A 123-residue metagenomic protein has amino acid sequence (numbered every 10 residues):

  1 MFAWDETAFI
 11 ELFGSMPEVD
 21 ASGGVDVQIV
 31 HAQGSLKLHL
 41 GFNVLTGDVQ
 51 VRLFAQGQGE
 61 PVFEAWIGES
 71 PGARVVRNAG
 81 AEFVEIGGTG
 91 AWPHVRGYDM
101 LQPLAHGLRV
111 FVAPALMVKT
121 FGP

Functional and structural regions predicted by a protein language model:
M1-P123: Surface-exposed, interaction-prone regions used to assemble/regulate multi-protein complexes
